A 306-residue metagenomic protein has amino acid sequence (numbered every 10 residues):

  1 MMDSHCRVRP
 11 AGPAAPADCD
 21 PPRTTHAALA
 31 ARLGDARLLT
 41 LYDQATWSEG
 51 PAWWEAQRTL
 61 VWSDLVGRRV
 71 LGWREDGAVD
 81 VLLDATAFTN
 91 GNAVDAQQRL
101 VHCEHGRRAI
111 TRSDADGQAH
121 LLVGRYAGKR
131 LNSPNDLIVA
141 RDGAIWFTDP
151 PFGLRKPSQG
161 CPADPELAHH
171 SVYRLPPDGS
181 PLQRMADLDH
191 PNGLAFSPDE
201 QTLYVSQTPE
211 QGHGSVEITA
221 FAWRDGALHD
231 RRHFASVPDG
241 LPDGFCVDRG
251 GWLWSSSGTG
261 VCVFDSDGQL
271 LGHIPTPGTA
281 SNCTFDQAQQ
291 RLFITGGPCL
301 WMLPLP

Functional and structural regions predicted by a protein language model:
D3-A36, G67: Blade/loop signatures of beta-propeller domains
D20-T46, E75-G77, R231-R232: A short helix->beta-strand "capping" segment at the edge of beta-propeller domains
R37, Y42-R58, A85-E104, A127-I145 (+5 more regions): Beta-rich, blade/repeat-based domains predominating in secreted/periplasmic proteins but also intracellular
L65-V66, H105-G106, L154-H169, E210-V216: Short, solvent-exposed loop/turn segments at conserved positions within beta-propeller repeat blades
R69-T111, H120-Y126: Blade-loop segments of beta-propeller domains
A109-T111, H169, H213-T219, L300-P304: Structural motif
I110-A163, H169: Asp-box/WD-like beta-propeller blade repeats and closely related beta-sheet repeat scaffolds
A220-A227, L305-P306: Short loop/turn segments immediately following beta-strands, especially the blade-tip and inter-blade linker loops
